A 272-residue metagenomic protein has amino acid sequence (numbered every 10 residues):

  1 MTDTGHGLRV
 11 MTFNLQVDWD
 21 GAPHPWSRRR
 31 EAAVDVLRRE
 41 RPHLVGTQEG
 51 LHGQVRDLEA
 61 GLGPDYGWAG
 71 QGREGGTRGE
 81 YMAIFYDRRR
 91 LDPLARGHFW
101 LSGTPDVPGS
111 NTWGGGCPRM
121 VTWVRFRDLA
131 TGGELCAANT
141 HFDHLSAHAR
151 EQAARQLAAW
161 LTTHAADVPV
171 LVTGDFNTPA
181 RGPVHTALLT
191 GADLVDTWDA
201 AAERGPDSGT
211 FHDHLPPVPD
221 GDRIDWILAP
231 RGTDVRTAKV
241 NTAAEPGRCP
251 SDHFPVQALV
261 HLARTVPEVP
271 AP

Functional and structural regions predicted by a protein language model:
M1-G61, R73-E80, R264-P272: N-terminal, active-site-proximal structural segment of metallo-dependent hydrolase catalytic domains
D3-G5, R39, G63, G76-R78 (+4 more regions): Extracellular/periplasmic catalytic domains that process cell-envelope and extracellular macromolecules
R9, G67, D92, C136 (+2 more regions): Conserved beta-strand segments of alpha/beta enzyme cores
R9-L15, A33-L58, F85, V124 (+6 more regions): Active-site beta-strand/loop signature of hydrolases that rely on acidic residues for catalysis
T12-R29, L101-G116, D143: Acidic/histidine-rich helix-loop elements that form or flank divalent-metal/phosphate-binding sites at the catalytic
L15-V17, L51-G53, R73-G76, R90-L91 (+5 more regions): Solvent-exposed loop/turn segments at secondary-structure junctions within structured extracellular/periplasmic domains
L44-E134, K239-V240: Structured beta-strand-rich core segments of catalytic domains in phosphoester-bond hydrolases
H148, Q152, T162-V170, T178-P272: Metal-dependent phosphoester-hydrolase catalytic domains
